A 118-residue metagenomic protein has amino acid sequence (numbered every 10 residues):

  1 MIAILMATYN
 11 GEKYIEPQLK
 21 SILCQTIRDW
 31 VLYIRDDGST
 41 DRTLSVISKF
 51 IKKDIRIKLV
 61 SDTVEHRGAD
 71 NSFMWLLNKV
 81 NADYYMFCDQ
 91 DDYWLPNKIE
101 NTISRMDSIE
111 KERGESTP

Functional and structural regions predicted by a protein language model:
M1-P118: Nucleotide-sugar donor-binding/catalytic module of glycosyltransferases that assemble extracellular/cell-envelope
